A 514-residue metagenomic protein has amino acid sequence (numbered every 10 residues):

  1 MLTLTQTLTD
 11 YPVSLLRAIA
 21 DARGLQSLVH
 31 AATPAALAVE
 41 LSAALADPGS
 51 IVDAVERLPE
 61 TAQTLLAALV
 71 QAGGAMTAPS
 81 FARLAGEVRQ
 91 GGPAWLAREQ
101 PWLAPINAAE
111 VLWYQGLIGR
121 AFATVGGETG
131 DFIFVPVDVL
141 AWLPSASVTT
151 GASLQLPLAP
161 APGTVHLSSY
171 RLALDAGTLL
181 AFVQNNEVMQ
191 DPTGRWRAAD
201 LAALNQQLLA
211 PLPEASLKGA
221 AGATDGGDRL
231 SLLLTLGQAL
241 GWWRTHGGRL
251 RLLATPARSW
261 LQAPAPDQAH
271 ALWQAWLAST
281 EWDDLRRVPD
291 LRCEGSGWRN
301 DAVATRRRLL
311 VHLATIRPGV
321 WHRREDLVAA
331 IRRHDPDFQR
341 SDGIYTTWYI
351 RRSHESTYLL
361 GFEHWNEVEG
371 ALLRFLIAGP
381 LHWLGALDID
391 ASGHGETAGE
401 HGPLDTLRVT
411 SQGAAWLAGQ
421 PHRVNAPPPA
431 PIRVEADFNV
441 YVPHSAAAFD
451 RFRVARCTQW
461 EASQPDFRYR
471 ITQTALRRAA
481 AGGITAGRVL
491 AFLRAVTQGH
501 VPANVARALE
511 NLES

Functional and structural regions predicted by a protein language model:
M1-R57, A121, V125-S168, G248-T315: Long, low-complexity, charged/polar intrinsically disordered regions in eukaryotic proteins
T7, I19, A68-A72, F182 (+2 more regions): Short amphipathic alpha-helical elements of helix-turn-helix/winged-helix folds
T9, D21-V29, G92-P93, A104-G126 (+2 more regions): A short, conserved structural fragment
P59-A68, G73-M76, Q90-G91, W102-R120 (+1 more regions): Elongated alpha-helical scaffolds
A62-L65, A72-A97, Q184-G222, P318-N366: Short acidic, hydrophobic short linear motifs in intrinsically disordered regions
Q115, Q206-A254, V303-L310, A371-G379 (+2 more regions): P-loop NTPase catalytic cores that bind/hydrolyze ATP
L154-D225, R229-L234, A239-W242, G247-R249: Hydrophobic, conserved cores of late-appearing folded domains
L156-L158, G163-V183, A265-S514: Extended alpha-helical interface modules used as scaffolds for assembling large macromolecular complexes
